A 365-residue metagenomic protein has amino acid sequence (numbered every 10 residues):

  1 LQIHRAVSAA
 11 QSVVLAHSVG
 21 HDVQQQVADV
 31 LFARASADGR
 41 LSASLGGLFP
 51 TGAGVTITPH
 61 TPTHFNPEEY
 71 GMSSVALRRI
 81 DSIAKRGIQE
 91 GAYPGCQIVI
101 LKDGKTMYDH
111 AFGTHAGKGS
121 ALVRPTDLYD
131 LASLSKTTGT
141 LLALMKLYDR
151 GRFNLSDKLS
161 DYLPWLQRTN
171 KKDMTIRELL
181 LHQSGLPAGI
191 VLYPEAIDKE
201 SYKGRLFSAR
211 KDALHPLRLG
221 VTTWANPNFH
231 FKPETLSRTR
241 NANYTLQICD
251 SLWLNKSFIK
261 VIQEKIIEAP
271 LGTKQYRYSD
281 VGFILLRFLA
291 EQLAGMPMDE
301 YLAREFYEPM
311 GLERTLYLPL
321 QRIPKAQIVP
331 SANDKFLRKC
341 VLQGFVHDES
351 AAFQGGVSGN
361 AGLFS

Functional and structural regions predicted by a protein language model:
L1, A16-V19, L101-D103, F112 (+1 more regions): Active-site-proximal beta-strand/loop segments in catalytic clefts of secreted hydrolases
L1-N66, Y70: C-terminal non-catalytic regions of proteins with extracellular/luminal or membrane-system context
Q24, A28, L77, D81 (+8 more regions): Extracytoplasmic/secreted envelope proteins and their assembly/folding machinery, especially bacterial periplasmic
F32-S36, K85, Q89-E90, M145-R152 (+7 more regions): Sec-exported extracytoplasmic/periplasmic mature domains
L41, N154-S156, A294-E300: Short, charged, surface-exposed loops that flank catalytic or proteolytic processing sites
E69-L131, R152-N154, K260-E268, V341: Short, conserved catalytic-motif segment at the N-terminal edge
E90-V99, G119-L181, A269-G282, S358-A361: Short active-site loop at a secondary-structure junction that contains or immediately precedes the catalytic residue(s)
K171-S365: Short, surface-exposed loop or secondary-structure junction motifs that flank catalytic or metal-binding residues
